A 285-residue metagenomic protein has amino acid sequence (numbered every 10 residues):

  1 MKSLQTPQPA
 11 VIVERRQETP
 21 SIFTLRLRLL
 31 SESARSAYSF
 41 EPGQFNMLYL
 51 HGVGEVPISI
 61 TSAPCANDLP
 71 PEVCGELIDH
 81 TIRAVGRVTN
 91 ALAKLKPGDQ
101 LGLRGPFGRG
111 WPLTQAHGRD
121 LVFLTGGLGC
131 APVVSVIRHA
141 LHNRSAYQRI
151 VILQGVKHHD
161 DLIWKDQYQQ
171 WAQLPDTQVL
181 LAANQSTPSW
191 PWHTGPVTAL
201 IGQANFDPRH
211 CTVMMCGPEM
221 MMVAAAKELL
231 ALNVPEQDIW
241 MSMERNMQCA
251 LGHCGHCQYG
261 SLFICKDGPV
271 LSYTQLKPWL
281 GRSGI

Functional and structural regions predicted by a protein language model:
M1-D99, V156-K157: Ferredoxin-reductase
M47, G102-R104, Q258: Hydrophobic beta-strand signal
H51-E55, G105-G110, S283: Short, charged beta-turn/beta-strand-edge "cap" motif at the junction between a beta-strand and an adjacent loop
R87-Q248: FNR/FR-type flavoprotein reductase catalytic core
P132, M220, E244-P269: Local cysteine-cluster metal-coordination motifs and their immediate loop/turn environment, predominantly Fe-S cluster
I152-K157, W279-I285: Short, conserved aromatic-histidine micro-motifs
A226-K227, L232, G255-G284: Iron-sulfur (Fe-S) cluster-binding segments and ferredoxin-like electron-carrier domains, especially [2Fe-2S]
